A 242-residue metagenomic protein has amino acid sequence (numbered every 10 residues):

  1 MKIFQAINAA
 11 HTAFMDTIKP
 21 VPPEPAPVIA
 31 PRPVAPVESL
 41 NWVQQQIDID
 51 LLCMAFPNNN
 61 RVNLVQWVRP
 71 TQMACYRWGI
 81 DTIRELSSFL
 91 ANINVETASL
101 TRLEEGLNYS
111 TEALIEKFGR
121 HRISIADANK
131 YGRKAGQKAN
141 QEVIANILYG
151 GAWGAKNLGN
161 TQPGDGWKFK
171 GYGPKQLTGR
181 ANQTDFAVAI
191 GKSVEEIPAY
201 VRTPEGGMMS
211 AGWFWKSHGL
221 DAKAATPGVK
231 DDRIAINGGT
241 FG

Functional and structural regions predicted by a protein language model:
I3-M73: N-terminal export signals and maturation junctions of secreted/periplasmic proteins
F4, N8, I49, V65-V68 (+7 more regions): Extracytoplasmic/secreted envelope proteins and their assembly/folding machinery, especially bacterial periplasmic
F4-Q5, Q46, N58-Q66, I80-S87 (+4 more regions): Soluble non-cytosolic domains of exported or imported proteins
S39-L64, N94-W213: Peptidoglycan-targeting cell-wall enzymes and recognition modules
P70-W78, V95: A short alpha-helix/helix-coil micro-patch that ends at or immediately precedes a cysteine
R77-F89, R102-G106, D221-R233: Surface-exposed patches in mature extracellular/periplasmic domains of secreted proteins
I93-A98, G179, A224-G242: Acidic helix/loop microenvironments that form the catalytic cleft of cell-wall polysaccharide enzymes
S217-H218: Phosphate/ATP-binding catalytic cores across multiple sugar-kinase/actin-like superfamilies, primarily ASKHA
